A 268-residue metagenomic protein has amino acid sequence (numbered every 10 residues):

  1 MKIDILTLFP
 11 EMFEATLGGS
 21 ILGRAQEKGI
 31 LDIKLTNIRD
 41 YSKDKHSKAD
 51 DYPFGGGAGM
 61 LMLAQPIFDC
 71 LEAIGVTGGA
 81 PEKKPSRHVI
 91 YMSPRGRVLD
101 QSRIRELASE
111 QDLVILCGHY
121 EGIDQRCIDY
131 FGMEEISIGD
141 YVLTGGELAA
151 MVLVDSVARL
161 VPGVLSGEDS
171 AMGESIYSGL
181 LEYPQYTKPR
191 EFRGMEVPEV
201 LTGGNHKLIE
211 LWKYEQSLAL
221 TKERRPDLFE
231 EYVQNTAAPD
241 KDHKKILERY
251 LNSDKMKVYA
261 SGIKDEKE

Functional and structural regions predicted by a protein language model:
M1-P81, K207-E230: N-terminal nucleotide/polyanion-binding subdomain common to many enzyme families
D4-L6, K34-T36, H88-I90, L113-V114 (+1 more regions): Hydrophobic/aromatic beta-strand patches that form the interior of the parallel beta-sheet core in alpha/beta enzyme
S20-R24, R105-S109, Y130-F131: Short, solvent-exposed amphipathic alpha-helical segments in soluble enzyme and RNA/protein-processing domains
I38-Y41, H119-I123: Short glycine-enriched loops at secondary-structure junctions
L63-H119, P162: S-adenosyl-L-methionine/SAH cofactor-binding core of RNA-modifying enzymes
I123, C127-E174: Structured adenosyl-cofactor binding patch, chiefly the S-adenosyl-L-methionine
L148, L160-V200: Internal, active-site/partner-interface "lid" segment
P189-E268: SAM-dependent methyltransferases
